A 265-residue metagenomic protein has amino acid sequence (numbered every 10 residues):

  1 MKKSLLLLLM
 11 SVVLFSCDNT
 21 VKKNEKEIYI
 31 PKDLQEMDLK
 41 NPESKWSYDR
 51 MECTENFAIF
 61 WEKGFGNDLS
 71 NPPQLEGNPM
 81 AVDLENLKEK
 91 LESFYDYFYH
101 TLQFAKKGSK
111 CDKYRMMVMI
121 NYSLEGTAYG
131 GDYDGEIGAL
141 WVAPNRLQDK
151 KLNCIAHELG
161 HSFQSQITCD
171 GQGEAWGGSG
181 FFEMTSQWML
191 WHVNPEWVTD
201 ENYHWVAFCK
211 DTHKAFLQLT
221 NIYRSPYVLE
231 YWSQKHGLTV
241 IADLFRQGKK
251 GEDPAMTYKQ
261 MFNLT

Functional and structural regions predicted by a protein language model:
M1-S4: Positively charged n-region of N-terminal signal peptides that target proteins for export
L6-L9: Sec-dependent N-terminal signal peptides
S11, S162, W232-K235: Generic, well-ordered alpha-helical scaffold segments in large soluble proteins
F15-S16: C-terminal motif of bacterial Sec signal peptides marking the signal peptidase cleavage site
V21-R50: Long, contiguous juxta-domain segments that are non-catalytic but functionally important
Y48-E52, T220-N221: Short, low-complexity cationic-aromatic patches
C53-G178, S186, E196-W197: Juxtacatalytic substrate-recognition/specificity segment
D132-Y133, D149-C154, C169-V240, F245-T265: Acidic/His/Gly-enriched intrinsically disordered linker/tail segments that often contain short helix/coil "MoRF-like"
